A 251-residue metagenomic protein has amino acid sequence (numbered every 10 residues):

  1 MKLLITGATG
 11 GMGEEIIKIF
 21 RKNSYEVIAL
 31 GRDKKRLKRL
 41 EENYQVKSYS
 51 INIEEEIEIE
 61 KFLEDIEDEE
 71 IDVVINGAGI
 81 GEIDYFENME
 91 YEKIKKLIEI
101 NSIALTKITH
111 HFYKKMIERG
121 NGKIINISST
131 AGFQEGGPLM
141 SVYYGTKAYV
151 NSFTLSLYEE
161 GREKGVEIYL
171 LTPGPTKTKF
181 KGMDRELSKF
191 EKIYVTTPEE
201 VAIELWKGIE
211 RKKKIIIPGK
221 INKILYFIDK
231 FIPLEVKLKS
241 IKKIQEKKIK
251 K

Functional and structural regions predicted by a protein language model:
T9-G10: Conserved glycine-rich cofactor-binding loop
N43-I57: Rossmann-fold cofactor-recognition segment
G77-E82: Conserved NAD(P)H cofactor-binding loop of Rossmann-fold oxidoreductase domains
Y85-F86, K93-K95: Substrate-binding pocket helix/loop in short-chain dehydrogenase/reductase
T109, G145-T146: Active-site helix of classical SDR
S129: Residue(s) in the substrate-gating loop at a strand-loop-helix junction that position the organic substrate next
L170, K189-Y226: C-terminal helical subdomain
